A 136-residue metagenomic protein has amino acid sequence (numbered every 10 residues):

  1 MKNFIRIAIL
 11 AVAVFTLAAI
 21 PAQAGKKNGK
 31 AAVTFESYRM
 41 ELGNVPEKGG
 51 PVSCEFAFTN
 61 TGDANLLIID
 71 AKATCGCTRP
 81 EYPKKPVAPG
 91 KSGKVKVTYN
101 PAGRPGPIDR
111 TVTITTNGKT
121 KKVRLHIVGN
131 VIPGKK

Functional and structural regions predicted by a protein language model:
M1-I9: Bacterial N-terminal signal peptides that target proteins for export
A8-A18: Bacterial N-terminal signal peptides
Q23-T61, G134-K136: Beta-sheet-dominated interaction scaffolds and their linkers
G49-E55, A102-T111: Short, solvent-exposed loop/turn segments enriched in Ser/Thr/Gly
C54-N60, V97, V112-T115: Buried hydrophobic-core signal for structured, non-transmembrane domains
T61-A64, G103, G118: Short, acidic/polar linear motifs in exposed loop/turn regions
D63-K91: Surface-exposed binding patches on compact interaction domains or structured appendages
P105-P133: Terminal connector regions
